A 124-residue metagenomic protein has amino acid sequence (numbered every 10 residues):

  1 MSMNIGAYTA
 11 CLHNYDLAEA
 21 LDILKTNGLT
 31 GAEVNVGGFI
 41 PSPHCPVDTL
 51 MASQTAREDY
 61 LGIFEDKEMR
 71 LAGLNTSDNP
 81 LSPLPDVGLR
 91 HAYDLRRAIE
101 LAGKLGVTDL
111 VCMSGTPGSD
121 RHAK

Functional and structural regions predicted by a protein language model:
S2-I5, I23-L29: A short, Lys/Arg-enriched amphipathic alpha-helix followed by its capping loop at the start of a domain
M3, A20-L21, P43-M51, P85: Gly/Pro-rich active-site loop or hairpin
M3-A10, A32-V34, L71-T76, L110-C112: Hydrophobic faces of well-ordered beta-strands that scaffold small-molecule active sites in alpha/beta enzyme cores
C11, G38-P41, S77-P80, T116-G118: Feature marks short, surface-exposed loop/turn motifs that line or immediately flank catalytic pockets and channel
H13-E19: Short N-terminal binding/cap micro-motifs at the start of the first secondary-structure element
D16, V47-D59: Aromatic- and glycine-enriched glycan-recognition loops and surfaces that form the carbohydrate-binding subsites
E19, I23, R57-K67, G73 (+1 more regions): Active-site acidic/histidine proton-transfer and metal-coordination neighborhood in alpha/beta enzyme cores
T30-S42: A short beta-strand-loop structural module common to alpha/beta enzyme folds
